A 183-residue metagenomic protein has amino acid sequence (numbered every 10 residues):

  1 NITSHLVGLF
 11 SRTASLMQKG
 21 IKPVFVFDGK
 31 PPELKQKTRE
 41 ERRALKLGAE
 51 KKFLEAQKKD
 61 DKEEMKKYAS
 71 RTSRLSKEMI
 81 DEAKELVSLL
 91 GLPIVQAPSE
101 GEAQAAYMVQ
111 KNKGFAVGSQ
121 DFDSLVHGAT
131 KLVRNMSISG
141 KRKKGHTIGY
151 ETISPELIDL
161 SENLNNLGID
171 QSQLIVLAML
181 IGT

Functional and structural regions predicted by a protein language model:
N1-K46: Non-catalytic, usually N-terminal nucleic-acid engagement modules in DNA/RNA processing proteins
K37-T183: Extended two-metal-dependent nuclease catalytic cores across DNA- and RNA-processing enzymes
